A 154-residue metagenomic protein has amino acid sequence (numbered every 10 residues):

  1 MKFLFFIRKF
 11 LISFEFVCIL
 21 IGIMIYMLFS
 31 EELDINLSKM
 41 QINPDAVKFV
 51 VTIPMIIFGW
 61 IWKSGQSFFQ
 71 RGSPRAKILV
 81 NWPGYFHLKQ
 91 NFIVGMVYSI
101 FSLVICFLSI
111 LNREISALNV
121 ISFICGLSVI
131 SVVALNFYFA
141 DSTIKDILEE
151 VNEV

Functional and structural regions predicted by a protein language model:
M1-P54: N-terminal signal-anchor transmembrane alpha-helix
F6-V17, N81-V104: Loop-to-transmembrane boundary segments
I23-N36, G65-Q70, F107-L111: Membrane-helix interface motif
M24-L28, G95-S122: Alpha-helical transmembrane segments and their membrane-interface junctions in multi-pass membrane proteins
M40-V51, E114-S128: Hydrophobic alpha-helical transmembrane segments
Q41-S67, V133-A134: Hydrophobic alpha-helical membrane-embedded segments
W60-P83: Membrane-helix interface/capping segments
L118-V154: Alpha-helical transmembrane segments and their immediate juxtamembrane interface regions
